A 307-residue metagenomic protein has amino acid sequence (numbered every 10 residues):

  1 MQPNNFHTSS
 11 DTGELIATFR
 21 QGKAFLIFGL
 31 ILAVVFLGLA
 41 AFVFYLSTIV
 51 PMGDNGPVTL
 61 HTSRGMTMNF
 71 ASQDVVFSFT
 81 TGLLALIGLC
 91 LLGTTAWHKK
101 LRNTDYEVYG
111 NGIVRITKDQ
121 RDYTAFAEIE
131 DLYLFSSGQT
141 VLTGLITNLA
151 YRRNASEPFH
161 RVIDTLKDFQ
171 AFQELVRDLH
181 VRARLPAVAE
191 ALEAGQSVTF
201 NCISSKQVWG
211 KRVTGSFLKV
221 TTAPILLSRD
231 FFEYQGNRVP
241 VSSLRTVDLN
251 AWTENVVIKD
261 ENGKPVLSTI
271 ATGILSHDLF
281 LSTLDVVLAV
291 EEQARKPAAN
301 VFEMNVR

Functional and structural regions predicted by a protein language model:
M1-D74, R121, A127-A194, V198-C202: N-terminal membrane-targeting/pre-transmembrane regions
F6-T8, D105-V108, T222-L227, T246-L249 (+1 more regions): Short, exposed beta-strand/loop patches in secreted or surface proteins that constitute
F36, F77-T94: Canonical hydrophobic alpha-helical transmembrane segment
T48-N55, L89-G112, I116-K118: Transmembrane-cytosolic junction motif
W97, Y109-V114, L145-I146, A150-R238 (+4 more regions): N-terminal recruitment modules of adaptor/scaffold proteins
R102, Q120, T221, S228 (+2 more regions): Residue-level marker for the onset of beta-strands and adjacent loop->beta junctions in well-ordered domains
I113-V114, D122-Q139, F232-T253: Phosphoinositide-dependent membrane-docking surfaces
